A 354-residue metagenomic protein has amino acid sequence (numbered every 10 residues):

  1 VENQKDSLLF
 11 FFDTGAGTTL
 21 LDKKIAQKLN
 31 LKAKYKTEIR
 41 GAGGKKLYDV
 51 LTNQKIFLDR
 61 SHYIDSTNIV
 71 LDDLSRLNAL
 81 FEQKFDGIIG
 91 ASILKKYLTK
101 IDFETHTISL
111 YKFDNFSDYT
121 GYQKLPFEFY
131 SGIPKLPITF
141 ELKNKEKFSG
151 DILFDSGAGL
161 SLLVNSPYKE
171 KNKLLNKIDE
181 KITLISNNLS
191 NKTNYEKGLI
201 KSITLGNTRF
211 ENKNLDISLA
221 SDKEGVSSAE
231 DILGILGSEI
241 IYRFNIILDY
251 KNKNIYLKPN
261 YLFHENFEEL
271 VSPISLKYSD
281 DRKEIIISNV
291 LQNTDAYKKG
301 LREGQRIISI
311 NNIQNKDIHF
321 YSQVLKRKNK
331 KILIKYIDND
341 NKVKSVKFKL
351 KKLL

Functional and structural regions predicted by a protein language model:
V1-L354: Pepsin/retropepsin-fold aspartyl endopeptidases
